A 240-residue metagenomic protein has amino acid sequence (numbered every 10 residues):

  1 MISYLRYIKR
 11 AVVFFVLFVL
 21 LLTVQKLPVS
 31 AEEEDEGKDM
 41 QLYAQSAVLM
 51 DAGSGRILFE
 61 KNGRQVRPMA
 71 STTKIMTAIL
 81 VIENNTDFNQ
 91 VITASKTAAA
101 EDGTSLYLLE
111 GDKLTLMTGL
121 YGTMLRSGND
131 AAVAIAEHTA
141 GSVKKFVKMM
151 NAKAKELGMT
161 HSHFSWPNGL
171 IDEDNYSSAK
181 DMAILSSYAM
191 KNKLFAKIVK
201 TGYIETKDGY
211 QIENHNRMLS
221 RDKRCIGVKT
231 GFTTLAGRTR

Functional and structural regions predicted by a protein language model:
M1, M159-T160, I171-Y176, K180-R240: Domain-terminus/edge residues, biased toward the C-terminal soluble/receptor-binding domains of extracytoplasmic
M1, V12, E101-T104, D112 (+1 more regions): Intrinsically disordered, low-complexity regions
Y4-S30: Sec-dependent N-terminal signal peptides of Gram-positive bacterial secreted proteins and lipoproteins
R6-K9, Q45, K61, T123 (+6 more regions): Intrinsically disordered, low-complexity regions enriched in small/polar residues
Y7, V16, T23, A70 (+3 more regions): Proteins with a high burden of low-complexity, intrinsically disordered sequence enriched in S/T/G/P/A and R, requiring
L22, K38-M40, F232-T234: Sterically constrained small-residue positions within well-ordered secondary structures of folded domains
V29-K180, S187-K193: Active-site-adjacent loops and short helices of periplasmic peptidoglycan-processing enzymes
